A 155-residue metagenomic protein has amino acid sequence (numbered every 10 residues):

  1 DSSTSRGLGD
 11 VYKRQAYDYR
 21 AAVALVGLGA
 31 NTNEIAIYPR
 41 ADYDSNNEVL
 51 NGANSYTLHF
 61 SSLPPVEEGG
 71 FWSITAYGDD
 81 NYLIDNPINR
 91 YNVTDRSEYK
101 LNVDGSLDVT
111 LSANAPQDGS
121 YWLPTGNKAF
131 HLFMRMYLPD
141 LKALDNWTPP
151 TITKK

Functional and structural regions predicted by a protein language model:
D1-Y12: Single conserved hydrophobic/aromatic residue that forms the stacking wall/gate of nucleotide- or nucleobase-binding
D10-F133, Y137: Extended, compositionally biased non-globular segments
P139-K155: Exposed low-complexity, polar/acidic, P/S/T/G-rich flexible segments that act as propeptides, protease-susceptible
